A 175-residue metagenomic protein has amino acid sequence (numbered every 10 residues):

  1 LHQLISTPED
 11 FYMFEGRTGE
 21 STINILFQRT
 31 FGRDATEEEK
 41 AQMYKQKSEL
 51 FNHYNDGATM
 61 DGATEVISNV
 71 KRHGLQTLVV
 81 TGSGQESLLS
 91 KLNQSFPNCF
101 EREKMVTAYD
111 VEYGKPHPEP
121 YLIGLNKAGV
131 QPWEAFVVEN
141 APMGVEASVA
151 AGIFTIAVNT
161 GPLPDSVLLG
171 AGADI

Functional and structural regions predicted by a protein language model:
L1-E9, R72: Active-site neighborhood of HAD-like aspartate-dependent phosphohydrolases
T18, A58-G62, S83-G84, P116 (+2 more regions): Short beta->alpha linker loops
T18-A35, K91, L125: Helix-loop "lid/cap" segments that line or gate small-molecule binding pockets
F27-S68, H73: Metal-dependent phosphoesterase signature
T64-E65, A141-G144, T155, N159-L168: Short glycine/proline-centered loop/turn elements that form peptide/ligand docking sites
T77, V137-V138, A157: Conserved SAM-binding loop
G84-F136, P142-E146, A150, D165-L169: Substrate-recognition "cap/lid" segment bordering the active-site pocket of phosphatases
D174-I175: Short acidic-hydrophobic, aromatic-tinged amphipathic segments that line or gate anion-handling sites
